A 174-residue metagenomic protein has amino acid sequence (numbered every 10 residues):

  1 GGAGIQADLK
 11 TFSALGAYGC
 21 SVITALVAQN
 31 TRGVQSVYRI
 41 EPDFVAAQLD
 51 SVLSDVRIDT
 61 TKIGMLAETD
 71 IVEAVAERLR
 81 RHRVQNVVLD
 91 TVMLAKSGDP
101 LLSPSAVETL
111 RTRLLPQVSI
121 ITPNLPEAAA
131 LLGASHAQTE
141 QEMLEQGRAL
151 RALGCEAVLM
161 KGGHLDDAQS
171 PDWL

Functional and structural regions predicted by a protein language model:
G1, L94, L165: Short, acidic Gly/Pro/Ser/Thr-rich loop/turn segments
A3-A7, I40-A47, V56, L66 (+6 more regions): Conserved active-site and cofactor/substrate-binding residues in soluble primary-metabolism enzymes
Q6, Q29, Q35, Q48 (+5 more regions): Residue-identity detector for glutamine
L9-K96, P100: Conserved N-terminal subdomain of the carbohydrate kinase-like
P104-L174: Conserved phosphate/ATP/ADP-binding segment of small-molecule kinases
